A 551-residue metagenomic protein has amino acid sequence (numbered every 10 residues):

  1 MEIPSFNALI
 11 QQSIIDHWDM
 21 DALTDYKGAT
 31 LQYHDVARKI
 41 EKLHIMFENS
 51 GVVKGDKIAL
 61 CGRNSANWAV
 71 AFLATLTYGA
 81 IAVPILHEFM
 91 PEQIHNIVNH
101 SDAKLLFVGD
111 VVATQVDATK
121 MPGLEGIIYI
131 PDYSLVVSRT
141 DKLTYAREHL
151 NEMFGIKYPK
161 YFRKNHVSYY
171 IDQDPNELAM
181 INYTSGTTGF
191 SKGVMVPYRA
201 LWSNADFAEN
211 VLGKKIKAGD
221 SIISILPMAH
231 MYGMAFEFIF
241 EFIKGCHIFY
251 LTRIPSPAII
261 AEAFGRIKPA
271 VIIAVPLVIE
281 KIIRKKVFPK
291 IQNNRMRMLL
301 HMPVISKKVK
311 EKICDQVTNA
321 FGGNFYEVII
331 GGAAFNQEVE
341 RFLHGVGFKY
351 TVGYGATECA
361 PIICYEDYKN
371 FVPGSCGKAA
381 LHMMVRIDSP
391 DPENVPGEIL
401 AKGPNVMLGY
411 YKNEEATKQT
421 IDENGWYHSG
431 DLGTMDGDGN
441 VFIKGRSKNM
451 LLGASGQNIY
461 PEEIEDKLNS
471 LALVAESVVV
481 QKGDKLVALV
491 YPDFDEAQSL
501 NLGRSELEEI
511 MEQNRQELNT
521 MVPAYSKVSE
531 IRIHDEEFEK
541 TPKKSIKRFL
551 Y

Functional and structural regions predicted by a protein language model:
E2, D21-G51, D56-S65, A69-L73 (+2 more regions): Conserved AMP-binding/adenylate-forming core of the ANL superfamily
L9, S50, T77-K157, D484: Structural core segment of the AMP-binding/adenylate-forming
W18-D19, R147-Y183, F190, K215-S221: Conserved pre-ATP/AMP-binding loop-to-beta segment of ANL
Q32-H34, Y170, A179-A205: Conserved AMP-binding A3 loop
W202-S221, M231-D315, N324, K349: Conserved AMP-binding/adenylation subdomain of ANL enzymes
I248-L251, V328, F335-G397, N405-L408 (+1 more regions): Conserved ATP-binding loop and adjacent catalytic segment of the adenylate-forming AMP-binding
E393-N394, E398-G453, S470: Conserved ATP-binding/catalytic segment of the ANL
L451, E476, Q481-V487, R515-Y551: Conserved C-terminal "lid"/linker of ANL adenylate-forming enzymes
